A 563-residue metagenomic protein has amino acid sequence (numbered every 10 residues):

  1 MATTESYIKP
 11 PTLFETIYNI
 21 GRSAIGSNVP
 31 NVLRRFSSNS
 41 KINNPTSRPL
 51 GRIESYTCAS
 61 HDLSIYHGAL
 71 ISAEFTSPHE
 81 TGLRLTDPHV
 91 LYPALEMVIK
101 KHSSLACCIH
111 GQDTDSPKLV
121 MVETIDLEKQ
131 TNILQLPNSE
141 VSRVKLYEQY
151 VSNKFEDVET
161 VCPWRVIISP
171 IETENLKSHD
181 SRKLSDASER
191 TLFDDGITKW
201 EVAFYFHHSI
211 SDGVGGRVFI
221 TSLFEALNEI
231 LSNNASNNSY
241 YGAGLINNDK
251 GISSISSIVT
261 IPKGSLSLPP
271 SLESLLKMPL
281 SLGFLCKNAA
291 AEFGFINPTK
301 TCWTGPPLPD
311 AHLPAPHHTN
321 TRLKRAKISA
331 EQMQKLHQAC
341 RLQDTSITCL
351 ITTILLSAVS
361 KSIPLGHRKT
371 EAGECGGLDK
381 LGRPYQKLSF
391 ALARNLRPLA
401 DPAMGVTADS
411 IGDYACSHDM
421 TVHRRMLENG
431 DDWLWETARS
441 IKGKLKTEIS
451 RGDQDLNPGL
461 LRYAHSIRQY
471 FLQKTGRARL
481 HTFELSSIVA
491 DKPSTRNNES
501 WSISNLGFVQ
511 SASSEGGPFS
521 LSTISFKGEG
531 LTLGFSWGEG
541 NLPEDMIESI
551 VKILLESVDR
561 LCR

Functional and structural regions predicted by a protein language model:
A2-I258, T348-P364, P493-R563: Non-catalytic N-terminal regions of enzymes
S60-E80, S116-N138, P163, P316-R325 (+4 more regions): Acyl/amide activation-and-transfer machinery of modular secondary-metabolite enzymes
V98-H110, Q332-G405, E484, S525 (+2 more regions): Hydrophobic "lid/gating" helix adjacent to the active-site nucleophile that controls access to an acyl-thioester pocket
D186-T198, G377-D379, R468-T475: Intrinsically disordered, low-complexity acidic Ser/Thr-rich regulatory segments
A235, I363, H367-E371, D453-N457: Structured alpha-helical bundle/scaffold domains in large eukaryotic membrane-trafficking regulators
S256-T304, D455-G476: Alpha-helical membrane-targeting segments
K277-T345: Flexible, P/S/T/G-rich "lid" or insertion loops adjacent to the active sites of thioester-utilizing
Q334, S410-P493: Helical lid/core segments from catalytic subdomains that handle acyl or acyl-like groups
